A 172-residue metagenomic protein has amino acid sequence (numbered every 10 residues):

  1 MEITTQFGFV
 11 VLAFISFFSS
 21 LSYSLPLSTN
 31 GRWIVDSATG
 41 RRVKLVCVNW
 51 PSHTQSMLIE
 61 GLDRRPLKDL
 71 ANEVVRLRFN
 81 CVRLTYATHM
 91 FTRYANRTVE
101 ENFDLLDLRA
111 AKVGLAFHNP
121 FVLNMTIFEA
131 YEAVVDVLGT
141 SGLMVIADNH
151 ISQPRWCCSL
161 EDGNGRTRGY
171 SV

Functional and structural regions predicted by a protein language model:
M1-F9: Bacterial N-terminal signal peptides that target proteins for export
E2, A13-P26: N-terminal signal peptide
F9-L12, R83: Small-residue packing motifs within transmembrane alpha-helices
T29-V172: Active-site mouth of glycoside hydrolases
